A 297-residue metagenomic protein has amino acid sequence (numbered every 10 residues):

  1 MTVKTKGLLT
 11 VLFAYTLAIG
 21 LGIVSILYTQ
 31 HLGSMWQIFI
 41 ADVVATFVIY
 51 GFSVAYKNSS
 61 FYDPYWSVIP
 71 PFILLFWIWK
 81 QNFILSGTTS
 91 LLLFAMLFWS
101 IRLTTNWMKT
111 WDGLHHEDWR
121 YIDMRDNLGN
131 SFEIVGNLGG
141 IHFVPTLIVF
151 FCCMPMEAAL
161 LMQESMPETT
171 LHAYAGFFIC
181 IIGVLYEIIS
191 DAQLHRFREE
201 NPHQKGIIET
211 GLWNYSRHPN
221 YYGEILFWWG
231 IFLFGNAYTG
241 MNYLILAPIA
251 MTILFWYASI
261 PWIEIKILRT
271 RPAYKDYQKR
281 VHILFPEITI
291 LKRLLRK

Functional and structural regions predicted by a protein language model:
M1-K4: Short, Lys/Arg-rich, polar N-terminal cytosolic tail immediately upstream of the first transmembrane signal-anchor
G7, V11, Y15-Q30, S34-Q37 (+3 more regions): Hydrophobic transmembrane alpha-helices
D42, A55-Y62, L85-L91, D118: Generic alpha-helical scaffold signal
F47-N58, T105-W107: C-terminal ends of transmembrane helices
G51-F52, M124, I267, Y277: Broad structural signal for hydrophobic residues in well-ordered alpha-helices, predominantly aliphatic
Y56-F72, E117-G140, G206-W213: Juxtamembrane helix-capping/reentrant segments at transmembrane boundaries
M108-E117: Juxtamembrane interfacial secondary-structure elements that flank transmembrane helices in multi-pass membrane proteins
